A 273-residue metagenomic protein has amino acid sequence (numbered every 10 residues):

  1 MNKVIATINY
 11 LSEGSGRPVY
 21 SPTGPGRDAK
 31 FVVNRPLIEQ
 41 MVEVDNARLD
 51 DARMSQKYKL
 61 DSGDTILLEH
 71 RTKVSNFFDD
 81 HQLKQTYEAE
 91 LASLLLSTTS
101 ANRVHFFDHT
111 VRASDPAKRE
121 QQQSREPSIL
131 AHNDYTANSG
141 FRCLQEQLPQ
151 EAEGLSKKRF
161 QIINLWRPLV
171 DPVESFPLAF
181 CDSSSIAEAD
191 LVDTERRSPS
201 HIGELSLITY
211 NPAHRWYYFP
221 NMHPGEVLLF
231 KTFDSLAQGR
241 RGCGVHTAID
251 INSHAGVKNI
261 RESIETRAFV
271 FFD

Functional and structural regions predicted by a protein language model:
N2-L205, Y210-P220: Non-heme Fe(II) oxygenase catalytic core, chiefly the N-lobe of the double-stranded beta-helix
S206-D273: Catalytic core of Fe(II)/2-oxoglutarate
